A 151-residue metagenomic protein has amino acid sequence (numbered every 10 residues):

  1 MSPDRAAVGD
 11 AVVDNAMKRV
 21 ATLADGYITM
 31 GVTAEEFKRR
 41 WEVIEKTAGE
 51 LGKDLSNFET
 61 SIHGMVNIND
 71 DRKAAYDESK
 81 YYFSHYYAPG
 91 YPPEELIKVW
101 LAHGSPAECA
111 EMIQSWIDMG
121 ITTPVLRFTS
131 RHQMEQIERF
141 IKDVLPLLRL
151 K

Functional and structural regions predicted by a protein language model:
M1-K151: Active-site-adjacent structural elements that line small-molecule/cofactor binding pockets in enzymes
